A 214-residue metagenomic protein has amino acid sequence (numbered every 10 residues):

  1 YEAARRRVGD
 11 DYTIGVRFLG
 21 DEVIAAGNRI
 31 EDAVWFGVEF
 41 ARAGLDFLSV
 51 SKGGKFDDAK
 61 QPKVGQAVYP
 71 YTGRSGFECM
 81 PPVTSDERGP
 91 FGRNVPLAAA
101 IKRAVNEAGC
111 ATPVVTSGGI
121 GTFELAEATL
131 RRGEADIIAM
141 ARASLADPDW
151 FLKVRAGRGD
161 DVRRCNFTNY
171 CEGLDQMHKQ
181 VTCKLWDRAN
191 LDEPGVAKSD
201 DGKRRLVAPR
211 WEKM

Functional and structural regions predicted by a protein language model:
Y1-M214: Flavin-dependent oxidoreductase catalytic cores
